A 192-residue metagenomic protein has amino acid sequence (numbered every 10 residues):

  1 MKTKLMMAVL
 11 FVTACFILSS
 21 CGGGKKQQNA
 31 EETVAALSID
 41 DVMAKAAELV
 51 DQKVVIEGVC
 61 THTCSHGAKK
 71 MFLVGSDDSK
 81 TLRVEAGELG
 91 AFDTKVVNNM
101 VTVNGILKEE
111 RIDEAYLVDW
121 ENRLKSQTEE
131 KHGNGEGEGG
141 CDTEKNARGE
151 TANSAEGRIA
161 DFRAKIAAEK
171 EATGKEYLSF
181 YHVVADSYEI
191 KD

Functional and structural regions predicted by a protein language model:
M1-S19: Sec-dependent bacterial lipoprotein signal peptides
C21-D192: OB-fold and OB-like single-stranded nucleic-acid-recognition modules and their adjacent interaction interfaces
